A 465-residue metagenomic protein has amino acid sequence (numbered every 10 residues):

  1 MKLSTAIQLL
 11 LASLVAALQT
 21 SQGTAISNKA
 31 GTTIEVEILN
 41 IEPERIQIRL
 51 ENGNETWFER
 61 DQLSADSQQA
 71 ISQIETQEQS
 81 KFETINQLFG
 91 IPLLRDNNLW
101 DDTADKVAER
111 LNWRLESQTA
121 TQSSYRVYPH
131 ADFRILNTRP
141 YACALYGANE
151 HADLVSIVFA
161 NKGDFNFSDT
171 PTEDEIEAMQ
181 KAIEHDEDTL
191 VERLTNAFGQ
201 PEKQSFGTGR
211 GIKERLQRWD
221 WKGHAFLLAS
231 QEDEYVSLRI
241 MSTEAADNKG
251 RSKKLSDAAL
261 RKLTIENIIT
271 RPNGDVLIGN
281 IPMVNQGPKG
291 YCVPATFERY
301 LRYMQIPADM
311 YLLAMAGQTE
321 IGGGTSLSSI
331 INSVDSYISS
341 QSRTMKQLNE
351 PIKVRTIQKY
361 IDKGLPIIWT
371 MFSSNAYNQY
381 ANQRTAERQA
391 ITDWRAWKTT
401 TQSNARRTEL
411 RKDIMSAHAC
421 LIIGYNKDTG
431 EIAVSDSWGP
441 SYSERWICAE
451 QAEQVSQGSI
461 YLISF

Functional and structural regions predicted by a protein language model:
Q8-A17: Bacterial N-terminal signal peptides
L18-I91: Compositionally biased alpha-helical segments
I26-E35, D188, N196, L410-L421: Short coil-to-beta-strand transition motifs
Q79-I91, D105-D188, Q204-L263: Amphipathic N-proximal alpha-helical interface segments
E83-D101, V107, L216-K222, A229-S340 (+1 more regions): Active-site-adjacent structural segments surrounding the nucleophilic cysteine of cysteine proteases and isopeptidases
D220, L238-N273, R395-F465: Noncatalytic regulatory segments and standalone regulatory/sensor domains
K289-Y291, E298-R299, Q318-G324, I352-V354 (+3 more regions): Solvent-exposed loop/turn segments at secondary-structure junctions within structured extracellular/periplasmic domains
G323-K427: Predominantly the structural core of cysteine protease catalytic domains
